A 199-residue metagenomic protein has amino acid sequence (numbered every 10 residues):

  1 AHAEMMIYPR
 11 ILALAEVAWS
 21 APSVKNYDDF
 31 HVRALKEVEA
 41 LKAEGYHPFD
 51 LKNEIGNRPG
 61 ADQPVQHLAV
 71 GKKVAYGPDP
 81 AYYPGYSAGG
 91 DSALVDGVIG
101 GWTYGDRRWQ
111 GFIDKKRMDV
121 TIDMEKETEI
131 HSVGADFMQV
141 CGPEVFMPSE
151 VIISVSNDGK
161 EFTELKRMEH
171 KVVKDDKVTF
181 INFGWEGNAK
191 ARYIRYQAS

Functional and structural regions predicted by a protein language model:
A1-V74, D79, A191: Substrate-binding groove of N-acetylhexosamine-processing glycoside hydrolases
I11, N157-G159: Short loop segments at secondary-structure junctions
I11, V133, Y196: Hydrophobic, well-ordered secondary-structure elements that form the walls of internal hydrophobic environments
E16, M138, S199: Flexible loop residues that form catalytic and substrate-binding hotspots at small-molecule/glycan-binding clefts
N57-I130, M138-M147, N157, R167-D176: Disordered, acidic Ser/Thr/Pro-rich linker "stalks" and the adjacent N-terminal cap of the next globular domain
V151-I153: Short beta-strand elements bearing conserved aromatic residues within extracellular beta-rich modules
E161-T163: Tryptophan-centered short beta-strand motifs
M168-S199: Beta-sandwich interaction modules
